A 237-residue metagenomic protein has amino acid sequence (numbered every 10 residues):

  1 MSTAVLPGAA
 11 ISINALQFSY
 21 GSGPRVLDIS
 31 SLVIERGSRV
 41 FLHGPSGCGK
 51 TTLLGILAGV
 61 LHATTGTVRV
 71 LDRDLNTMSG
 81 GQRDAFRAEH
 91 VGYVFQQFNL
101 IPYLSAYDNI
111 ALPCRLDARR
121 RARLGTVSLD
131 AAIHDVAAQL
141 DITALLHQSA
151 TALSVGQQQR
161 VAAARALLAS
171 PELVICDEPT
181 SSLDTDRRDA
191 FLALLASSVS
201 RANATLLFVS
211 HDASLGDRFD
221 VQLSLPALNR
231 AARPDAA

Functional and structural regions predicted by a protein language model:
A58: Helix-to-loop junction immediately C-terminal to a conserved catalytic motif
G66-D74: Conserved ABC transporter NBD signature motif
D74, A118, L124-L145: Conserved ABC ATPase "signature" region
L104-P113: Short coil-to-helix segment of the ABC ATPase nucleotide-binding domain corresponding to the Q-loop/switch region
S149-L153, Q157: Conserved ABC ATPase signature
S170: Conserved catalytic motifs of ABC-family nucleotide-binding domains
V174-D177: Catalytic Walker B motif of ABC-type/P-loop ATPase nucleotide-binding domains
